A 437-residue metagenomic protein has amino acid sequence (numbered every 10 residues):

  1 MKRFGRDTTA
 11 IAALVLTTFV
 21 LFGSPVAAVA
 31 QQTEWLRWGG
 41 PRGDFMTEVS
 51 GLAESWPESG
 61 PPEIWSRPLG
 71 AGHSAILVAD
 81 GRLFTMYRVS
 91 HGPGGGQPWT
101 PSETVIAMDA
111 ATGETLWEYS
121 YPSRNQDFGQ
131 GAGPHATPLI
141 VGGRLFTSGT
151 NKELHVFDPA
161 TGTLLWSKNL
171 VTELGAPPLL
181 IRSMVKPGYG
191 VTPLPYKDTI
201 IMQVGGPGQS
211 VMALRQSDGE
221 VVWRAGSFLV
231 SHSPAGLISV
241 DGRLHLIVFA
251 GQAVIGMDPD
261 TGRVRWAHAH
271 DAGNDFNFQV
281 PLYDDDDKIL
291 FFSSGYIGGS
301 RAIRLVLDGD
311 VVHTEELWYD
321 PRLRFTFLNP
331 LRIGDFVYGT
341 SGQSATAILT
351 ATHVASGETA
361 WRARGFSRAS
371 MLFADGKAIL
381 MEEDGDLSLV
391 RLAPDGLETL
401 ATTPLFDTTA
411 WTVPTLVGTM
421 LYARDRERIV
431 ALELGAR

Functional and structural regions predicted by a protein language model:
M1-T9: N-terminal secretory signal peptides that target proteins for export/translocation
K2, T17-V20, R82: Short non-domain terminal segments
A10-S24: Bacterial N-terminal signal peptides
A28-R437: Noncatalytic, solvent-exposed loop/strand surfaces of beta-propeller-type extracellular/periplasmic domains
